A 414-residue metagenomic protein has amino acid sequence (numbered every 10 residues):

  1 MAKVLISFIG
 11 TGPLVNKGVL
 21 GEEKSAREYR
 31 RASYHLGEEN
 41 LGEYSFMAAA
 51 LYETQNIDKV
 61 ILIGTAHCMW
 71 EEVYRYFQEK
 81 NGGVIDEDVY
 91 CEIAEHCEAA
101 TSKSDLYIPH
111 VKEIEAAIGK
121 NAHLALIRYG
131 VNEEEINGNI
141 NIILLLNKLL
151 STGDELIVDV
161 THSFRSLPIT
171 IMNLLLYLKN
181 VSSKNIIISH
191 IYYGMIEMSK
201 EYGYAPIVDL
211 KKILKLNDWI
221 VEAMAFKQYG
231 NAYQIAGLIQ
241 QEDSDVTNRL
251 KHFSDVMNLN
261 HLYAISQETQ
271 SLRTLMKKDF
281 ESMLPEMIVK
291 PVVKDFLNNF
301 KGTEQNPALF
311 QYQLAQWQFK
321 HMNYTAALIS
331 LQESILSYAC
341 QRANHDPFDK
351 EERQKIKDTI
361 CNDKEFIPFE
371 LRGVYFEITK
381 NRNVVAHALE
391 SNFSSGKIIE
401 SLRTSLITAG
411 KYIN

Functional and structural regions predicted by a protein language model:
M1-S104: N-terminal extension/subdomain marker
F8, L20-R30, N137-N141, S151-T247: Active-site histidine-anchored catalytic micro-motif
E71-G153: A broadly used, surface-exposed interaction patch
I207-N306: Long, charge-rich alpha-helical interaction segments
G302-E351: Amphipathic alpha-helical interface elements
A343-L371: Short, charged amphipathic alpha-helical segments flanked by flexible coils
P368-K397: Histidine-centered, metal-coordinating catalytic motifs and their short helical/loop contexts
I398-N414: Amphipathic, Lys/Arg-enriched alpha-helical patches that create a basic surface for binding polyanionic ligands
